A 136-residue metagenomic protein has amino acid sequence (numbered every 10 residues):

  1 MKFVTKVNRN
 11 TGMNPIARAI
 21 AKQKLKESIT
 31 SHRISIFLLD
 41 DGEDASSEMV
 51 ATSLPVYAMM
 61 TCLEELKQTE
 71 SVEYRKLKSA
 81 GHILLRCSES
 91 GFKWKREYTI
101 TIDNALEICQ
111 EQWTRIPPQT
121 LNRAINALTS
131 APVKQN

Functional and structural regions predicted by a protein language model:
M1-R9: Arg/Lys-rich, low-complexity, intrinsically disordered N-terminal tails that contact nucleic acids
N10-E43, Q68-K93, S130, K134: Short, flexible domain-boundary/linker segments around small modular repeats
E43-E64, K95-Q112: Extracellular/lumenal glycan-associated surfaces
T52-I83, E111-L128: Extended intrinsically disordered, low-complexity coil regions enriched in Ser, Thr, Gly, Ala and often Pro
G91-N136: Amphipathic alpha-helical binding modules
